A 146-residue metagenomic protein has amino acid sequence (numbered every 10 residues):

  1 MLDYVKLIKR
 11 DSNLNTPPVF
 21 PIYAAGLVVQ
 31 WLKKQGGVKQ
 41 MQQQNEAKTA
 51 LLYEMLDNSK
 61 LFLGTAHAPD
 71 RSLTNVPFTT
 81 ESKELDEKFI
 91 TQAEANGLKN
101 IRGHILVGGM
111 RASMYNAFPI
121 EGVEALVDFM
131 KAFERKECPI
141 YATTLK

Functional and structural regions predicted by a protein language model:
M1-Y53, H67: Active-site C-terminal subdomain of aminotransferase-like
N15-P18, T79, N116: Hydrophobic alpha-helical scaffolding
V19, S72, L106-G108: A generic structural signal for well-ordered coil/turn residues at beta-strand boundaries that shape enzyme active-site
A25, K33, P77-T79, M114: Short, well-ordered beta-strand elements within core beta-sheets of diverse protein domains
W31, L51, M55-S59, K88-G97 (+1 more regions): Generic non-transmembrane alpha-helical segments
L61-T65, G97-G103: A short linear hydrophobic-aromatic micro-motif
F62-A93: Conserved PLP-binding catalytic core of the aspartate aminotransferase-like
A95, H104-K146: PLP-dependent enzyme catalytic core of the Aspartate aminotransferase-like
